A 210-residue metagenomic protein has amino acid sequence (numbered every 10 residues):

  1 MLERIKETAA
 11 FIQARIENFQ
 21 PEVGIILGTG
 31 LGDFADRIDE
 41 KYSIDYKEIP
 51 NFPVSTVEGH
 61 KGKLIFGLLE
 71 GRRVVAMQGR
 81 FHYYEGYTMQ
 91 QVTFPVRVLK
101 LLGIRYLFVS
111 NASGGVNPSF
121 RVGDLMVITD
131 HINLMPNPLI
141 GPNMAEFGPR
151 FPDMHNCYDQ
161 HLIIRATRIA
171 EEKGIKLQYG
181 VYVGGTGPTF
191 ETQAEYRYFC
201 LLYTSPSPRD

Functional and structural regions predicted by a protein language model:
M1-M154: Metabolite-binding pocket within alpha/beta catalytic cores that recognizes anionic/polar moieties
F11, R15, H161, R165-K176: Generic non-transmembrane alpha-helical segments
P21, Y106, L177-Y179, P206: Residue-level detector of short coil/turn "hinge" positions at structural boundaries
H60, C157-R165, G184-E191, S205: A general structural motif
G71, G103, G174, L202-Y203: Glycine-centered loop/turn motif at secondary-structure junctions
K173-L202: Active-site/ligand-binding-proximal alpha/beta "capping" segment
Y203-D210: Conserved small/polar residues in nucleotide/adenosyl-binding loops
